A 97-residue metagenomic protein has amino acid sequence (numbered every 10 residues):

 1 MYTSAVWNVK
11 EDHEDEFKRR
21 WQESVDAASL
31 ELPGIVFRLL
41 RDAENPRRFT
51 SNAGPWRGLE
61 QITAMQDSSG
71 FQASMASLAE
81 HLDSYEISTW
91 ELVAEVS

Functional and structural regions predicted by a protein language model:
M1-N8, R38-Q66: Short, well-ordered beta-strand segments in beta-rich or mixed alpha/beta enzyme and ligand-binding folds
Y2-S4, D26, L30, Q66-A73 (+1 more regions): Structured catalytic/translocation cores of nucleotide/phosphate-coupled proteins
S4, E23, E60, E91-A94: Residue-level marker of intrinsically disordered, low-complexity segments enriched for small/polar residues
V9, Q22-V25, F49-A53, L82-Y85: A generic structural signal for ordered secondary structure
H13-D15, L59-Q61, E95: Residue-level signal for secondary-structure boundary sites
H13-V36, G70, L78: Short amphipathic alpha-helical segments
W21, T63-Q66, M75: Short, flexible helix/strand-to-coil boundary loops that buttress conserved ligand/catalytic motifs in alpha/beta
I35-R48, S74-S97: Glycine-rich beta-strand-turn "strand-cap" elements at beta-sheet edges
